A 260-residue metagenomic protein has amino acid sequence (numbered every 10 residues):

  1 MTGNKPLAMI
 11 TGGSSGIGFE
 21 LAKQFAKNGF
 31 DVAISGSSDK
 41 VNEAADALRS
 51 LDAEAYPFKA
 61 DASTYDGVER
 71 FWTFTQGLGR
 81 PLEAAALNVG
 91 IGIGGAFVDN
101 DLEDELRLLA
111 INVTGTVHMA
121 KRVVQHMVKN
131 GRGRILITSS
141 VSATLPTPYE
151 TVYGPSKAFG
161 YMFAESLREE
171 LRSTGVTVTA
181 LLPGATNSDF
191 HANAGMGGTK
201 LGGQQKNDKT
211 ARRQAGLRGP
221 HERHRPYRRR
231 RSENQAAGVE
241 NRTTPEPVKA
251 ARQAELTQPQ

Functional and structural regions predicted by a protein language model:
S14-S15: Conserved glycine-rich cofactor-binding loop
N28-E43: Conserved glycine-rich Rossmann-like NAD(P)H-binding loop of the short-chain dehydrogenase/reductase
K59-R70, L102: The beta1-alpha1 cofactor-binding region of Rossmann-like NAD(H)/NADP(H)-dependent oxidoreductases
A96-L109: Substrate-binding pocket helix/loop in short-chain dehydrogenase/reductase
A120, S156: Active-site helix of classical SDR
S140: Residue(s) in the substrate-gating loop at a strand-loop-helix junction that position the organic substrate next
A180, K200-A236: C-terminal helical subdomain
